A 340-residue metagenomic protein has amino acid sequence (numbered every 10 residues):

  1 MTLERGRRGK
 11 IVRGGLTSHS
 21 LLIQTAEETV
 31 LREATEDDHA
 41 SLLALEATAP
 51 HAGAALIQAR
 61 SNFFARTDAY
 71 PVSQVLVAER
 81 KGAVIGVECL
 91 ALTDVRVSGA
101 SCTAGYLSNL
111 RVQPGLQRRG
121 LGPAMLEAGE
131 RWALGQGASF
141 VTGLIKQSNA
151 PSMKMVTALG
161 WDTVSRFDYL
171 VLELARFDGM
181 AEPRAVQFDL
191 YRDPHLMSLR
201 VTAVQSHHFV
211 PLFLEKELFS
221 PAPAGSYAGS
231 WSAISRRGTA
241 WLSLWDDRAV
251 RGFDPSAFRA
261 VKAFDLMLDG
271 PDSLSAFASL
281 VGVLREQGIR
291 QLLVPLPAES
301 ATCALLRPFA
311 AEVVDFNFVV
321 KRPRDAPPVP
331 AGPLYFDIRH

Functional and structural regions predicted by a protein language model:
G15, L21-L22, D38-R80, T157-D265: Amide-forming acyltransferase catalytic core, primarily the GNAT-like/NAT-type and related acyltransferase folds
A34, L110-V112: Hydrophobic adenine-recognition pocket in adenosine-nucleotide-binding enzymes
S73, A138, E286-R290: Short, high-confidence coil segments that cap the C-terminus of an alpha-helix and link into the following beta-strand
L76, G86-E88, G105, L110 (+1 more regions): Conserved GNAT-family N-acetyltransferase fold
A83-G86, P151, G238: Glycine-rich acetyl-CoA-binding "A-motif" of GNAT/NAT acetyltransferases
D94-L107, Q117, A249-A263: A conserved beta-turn-beta hairpin within the catalytic core of GNAT-like acetyltransferases that forms part
V112, R118-R131, A158, D272-V283: Conserved acetyl-CoA-binding loop-helix of GNAT-fold acetyltransferases
I145-A150, T157-E182, T239-H340: Active-site/acyl-donor-binding loops of N-acyltransferases
